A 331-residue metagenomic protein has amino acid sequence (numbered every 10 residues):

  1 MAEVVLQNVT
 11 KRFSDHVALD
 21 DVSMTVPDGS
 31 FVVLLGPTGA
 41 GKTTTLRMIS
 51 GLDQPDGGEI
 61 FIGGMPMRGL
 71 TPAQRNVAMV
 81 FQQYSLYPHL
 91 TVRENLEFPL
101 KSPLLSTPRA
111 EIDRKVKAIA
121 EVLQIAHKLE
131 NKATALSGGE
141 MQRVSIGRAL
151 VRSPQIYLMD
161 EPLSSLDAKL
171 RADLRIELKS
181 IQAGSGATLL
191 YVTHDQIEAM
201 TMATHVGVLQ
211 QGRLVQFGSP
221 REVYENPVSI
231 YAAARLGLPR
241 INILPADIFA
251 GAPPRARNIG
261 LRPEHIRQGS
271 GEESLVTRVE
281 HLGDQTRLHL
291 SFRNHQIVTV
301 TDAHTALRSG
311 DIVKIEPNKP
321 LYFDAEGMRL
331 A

Functional and structural regions predicted by a protein language model:
L35-P37: The feature captures the beta-strand-to-loop junction immediately N-terminal to the Walker
S50: Helix-to-loop junction immediately C-terminal to a conserved catalytic motif
D56-E59, Q211, P320: Conserved coupling/switch loops of ABC nucleotide-binding domains, chiefly the family-specific signature
G58-P66: Conserved ABC transporter NBD signature motif
P72-A78, Q82-V228: ABC ATPase nucleotide-binding domains
G251-A331: Non-catalytic connector elements of ABC transporters
